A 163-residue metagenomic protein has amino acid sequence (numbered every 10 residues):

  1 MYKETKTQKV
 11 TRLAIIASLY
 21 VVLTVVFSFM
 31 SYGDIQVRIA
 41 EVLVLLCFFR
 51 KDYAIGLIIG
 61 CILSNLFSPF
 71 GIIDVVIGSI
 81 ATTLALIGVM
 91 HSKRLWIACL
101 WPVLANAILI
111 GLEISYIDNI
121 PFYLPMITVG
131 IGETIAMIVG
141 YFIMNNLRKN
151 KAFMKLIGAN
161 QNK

Functional and structural regions predicted by a protein language model:
Y2-F48, D52-I55: Hydrophobic transmembrane alpha-helices
T11, I15, Y53, L57 (+3 more regions): Hydrophobic alpha-helical segments
Y20-T24, G60-N65: Small-polar-interrupted transmembrane alpha-helices in polytopic inner-membrane proteins
S28-D34, V42, L63, P69-K163: Membrane-embedded alpha-helical hairpins and interfacial helices in multi-pass inner-membrane proteins
